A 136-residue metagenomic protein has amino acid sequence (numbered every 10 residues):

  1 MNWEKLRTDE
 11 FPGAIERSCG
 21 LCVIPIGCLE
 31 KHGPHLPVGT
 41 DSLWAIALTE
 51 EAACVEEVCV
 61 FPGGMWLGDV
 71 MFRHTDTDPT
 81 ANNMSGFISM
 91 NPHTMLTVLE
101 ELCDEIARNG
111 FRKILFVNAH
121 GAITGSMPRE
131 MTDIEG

Functional and structural regions predicted by a protein language model:
M1-P37: Active-site and ligand/interface coordination hotspots across diverse enzymes and nucleic-acid-associated assemblies
W3, W66-G136: Active-site histidine-anchored catalytic micro-motif
G20-C22, V58-V60, L115: Structural motif
P25-E30, S42, G64-W66: Short glycine-rich, polar/acidic loop-and-turn segments at beta strand-coil junctions
P34, G39, C59-G63, H74: Extended amphipathic ligand-handling, pore-lining, and cofactor/metal-binding catalytic surfaces
G39-S42, T132-I134: Glycine-rich, phosphate-binding/catalytic loops in enzymes
D41-A53: Short catalytic helix/loop segments, enriched in acidic residues and glycine and frequently bearing histidine
A52-W66: Active-site machinery of serine-nucleophile hydrolases
